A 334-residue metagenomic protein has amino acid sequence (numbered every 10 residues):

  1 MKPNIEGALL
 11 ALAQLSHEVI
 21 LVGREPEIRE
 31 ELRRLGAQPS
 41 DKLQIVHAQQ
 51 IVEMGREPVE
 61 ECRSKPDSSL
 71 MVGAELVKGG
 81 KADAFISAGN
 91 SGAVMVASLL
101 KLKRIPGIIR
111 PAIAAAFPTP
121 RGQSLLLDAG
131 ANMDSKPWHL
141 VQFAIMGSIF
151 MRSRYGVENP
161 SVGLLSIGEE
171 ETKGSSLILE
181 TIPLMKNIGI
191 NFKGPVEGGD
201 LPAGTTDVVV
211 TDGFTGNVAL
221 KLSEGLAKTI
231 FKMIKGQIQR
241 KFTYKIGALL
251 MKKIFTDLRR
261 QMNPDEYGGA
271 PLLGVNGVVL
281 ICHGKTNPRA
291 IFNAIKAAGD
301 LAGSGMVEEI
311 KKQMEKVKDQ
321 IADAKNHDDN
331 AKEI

Functional and structural regions predicted by a protein language model:
M1-E6, I28, P66-G80, A84-S98 (+7 more regions): Short glycine/serine/threonine-rich phosphate/pyrophosphate-binding segments that cradle anionic phosphate groups
K2-R56: N-terminal glycine-rich anion-binding loop in soluble enzyme alpha/beta folds
P3, L15-I20, E25-R29, M133-G198 (+3 more regions): Glycine-rich phosphate/diphosphate-binding loop of Rossmann-like nucleotide-binding domains
P3, L99-A112, A116-L126, V208-V209 (+1 more regions): Glycine-rich phosphate/nucleotide-binding loop
A37-A82: Phosphate/nucleotide-donor binding subsite
L76-M95, T172-K173, I178-L184, I188-L258: Glycine-rich phosphate-binding loop
E315-I334: Short, basic, low-complexity termini and linkers enriched in Ser/Thr/Gly/Pro that act as targeting/leader peptides
